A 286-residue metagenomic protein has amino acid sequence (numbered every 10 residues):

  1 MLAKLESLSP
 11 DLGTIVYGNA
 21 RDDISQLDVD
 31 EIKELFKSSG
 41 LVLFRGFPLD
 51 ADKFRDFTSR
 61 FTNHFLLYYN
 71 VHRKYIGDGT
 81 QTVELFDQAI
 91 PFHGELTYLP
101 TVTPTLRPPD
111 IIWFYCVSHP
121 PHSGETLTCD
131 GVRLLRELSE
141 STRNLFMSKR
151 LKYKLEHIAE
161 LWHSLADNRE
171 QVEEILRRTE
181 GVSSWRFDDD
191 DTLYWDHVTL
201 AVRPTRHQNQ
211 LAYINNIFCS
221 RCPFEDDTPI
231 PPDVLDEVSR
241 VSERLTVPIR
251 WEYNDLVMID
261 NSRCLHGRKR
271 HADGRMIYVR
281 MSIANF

Functional and structural regions predicted by a protein language model:
M1-Q26, Y75-F286: Active-site environment of non-heme Fe oxygenases that use a 2-His-1-carboxylate facial triad
D11-Q81, G94: Terminal domain-start leader segments
